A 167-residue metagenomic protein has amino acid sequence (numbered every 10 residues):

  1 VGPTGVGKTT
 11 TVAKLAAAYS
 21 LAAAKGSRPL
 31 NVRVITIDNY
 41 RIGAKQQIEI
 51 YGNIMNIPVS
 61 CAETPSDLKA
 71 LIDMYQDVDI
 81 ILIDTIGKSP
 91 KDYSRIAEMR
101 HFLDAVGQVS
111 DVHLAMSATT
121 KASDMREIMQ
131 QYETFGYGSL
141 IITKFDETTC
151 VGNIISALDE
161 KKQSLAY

Functional and structural regions predicted by a protein language model:
V1-T4, P29-G43, I50-L68, I72-E98: Switch II (G3) loop of P-loop NTPases
K8: Conserved lysine of the Walker
T11, L15, Q47: Hydrophobic positions on the alpha1 helix immediately C-terminal to the Walker A/P-loop
A16-A22: Walker A/P-loop NTP-binding motif
R33, T64-D73, I80, P90-Y167: Conserved catalytic-core segment of NTP-binding enzymes
G43-K45, G152: Short, glycine/polar-rich helix-capping loops at beta-to-alpha or helix-loop-helix junctions that flank or form
Q47-E49, A157: Short, aromatic/basic amphipathic alpha-helical patches
